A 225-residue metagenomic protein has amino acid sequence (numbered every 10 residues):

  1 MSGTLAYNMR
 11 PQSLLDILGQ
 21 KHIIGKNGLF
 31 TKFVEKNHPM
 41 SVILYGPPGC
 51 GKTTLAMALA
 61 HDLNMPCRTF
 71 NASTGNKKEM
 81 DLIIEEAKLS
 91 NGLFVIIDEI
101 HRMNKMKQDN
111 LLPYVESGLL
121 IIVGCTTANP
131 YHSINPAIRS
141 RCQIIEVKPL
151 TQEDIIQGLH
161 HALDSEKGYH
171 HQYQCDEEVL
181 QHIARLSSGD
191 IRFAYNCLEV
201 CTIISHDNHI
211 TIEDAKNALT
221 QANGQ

Functional and structural regions predicted by a protein language model:
M1-K36: A short, basic N-terminal segment
S2-G3, K32-F70, I84-E86, L112-S117: Walker A/P-loop
I23-N27, M65-V95, K105: Short glycine-rich substrate-engagement loop in P-loop NTPases that contacts/grips substrate
M65, N135-P149: A short helix-turn-beta junction within AAA+ P-loop NTPase domains corresponding to the substrate/partner-engaging
N71, Q143-I156: Conserved AAA+ ATPase "SRH/arginine-finger" region at the nucleotide-binding site
K105-S140: Conserved catalytic/switch belt of AAA+ P-loop NTPases
R141, Q157-H170, V200: Conserved AAA+ ATPase "sensor/coupling" helix adjacent to the nucleotide-binding pocket
Q181-L186, R192-H206, N217: C-terminal helical "lid" of AAA+/P-loop NTPase domains
